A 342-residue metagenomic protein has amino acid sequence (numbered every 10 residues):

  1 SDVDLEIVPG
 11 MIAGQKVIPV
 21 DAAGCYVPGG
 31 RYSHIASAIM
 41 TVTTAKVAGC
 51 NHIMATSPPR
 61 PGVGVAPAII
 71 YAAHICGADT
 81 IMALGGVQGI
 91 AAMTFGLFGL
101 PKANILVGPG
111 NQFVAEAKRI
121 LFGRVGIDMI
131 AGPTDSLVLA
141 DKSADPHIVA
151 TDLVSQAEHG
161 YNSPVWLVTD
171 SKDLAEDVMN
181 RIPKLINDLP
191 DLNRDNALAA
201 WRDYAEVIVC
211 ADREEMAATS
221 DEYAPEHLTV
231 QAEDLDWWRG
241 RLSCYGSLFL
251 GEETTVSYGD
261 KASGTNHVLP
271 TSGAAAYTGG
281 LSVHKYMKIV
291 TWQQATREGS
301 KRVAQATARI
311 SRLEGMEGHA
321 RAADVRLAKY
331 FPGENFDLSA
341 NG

Functional and structural regions predicted by a protein language model:
S1-H34: N-terminal Rossmann NAD(P)-binding subdomain characteristic of aldehyde/semialdehyde dehydrogenases
D2-E6, S163-V168, D188-A200, Q231-A232 (+2 more regions): Flexible, glycine/charged-enriched surface loops at secondary-structure junctions
V3-I7, C25, A55-S57, T80-G86 (+8 more regions): General beta-strand structural signal in soluble alpha/beta enzymes
I35-G49, A150-Q156: Histidine-anchored nucleotide/phosphate-binding helix
G77-P164: Conserved NAD(P)+-binding/catalytic subdomain of aldehyde/semialdehyde dehydrogenases
M129-D203, V207: A conserved active-site cap/scaffold subdomain adjacent to cofactor or substrate pockets
D221-G342: C-terminal core of ALDH-fold dehydrogenases
